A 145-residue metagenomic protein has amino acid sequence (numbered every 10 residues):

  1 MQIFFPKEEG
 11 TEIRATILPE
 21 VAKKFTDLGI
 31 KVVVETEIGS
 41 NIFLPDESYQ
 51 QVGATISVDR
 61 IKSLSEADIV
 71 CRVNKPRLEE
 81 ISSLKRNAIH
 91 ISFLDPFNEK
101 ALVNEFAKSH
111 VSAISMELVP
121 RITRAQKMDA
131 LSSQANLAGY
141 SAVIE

Functional and structural regions predicted by a protein language model:
M1-T36: N-terminal phosphate-binding or glycine-rich loops at protein starts, especially the Walker A/P-loop of NTPases
Q2, E8, E79-E145: Glycine/serine-rich phosphate-binding loop and adjoining beta1-alpha1 elements at the start of nucleotide-handling
F5, V33-T36, I56-V58, R72 (+1 more regions): General beta-strand structural signal in soluble alpha/beta enzymes
V33-I56: N-terminal beta-loop-helix "entrance" segment that forms/cooperates in small-molecule cofactor or anionic ligand
G53-E66: Short acidic low-complexity segments
D68, N74-K75, L94-D95: Short glycine-/small-residue-rich Rossmann-like dinucleotide-binding loops
D68-I69, I89: Structural motif
